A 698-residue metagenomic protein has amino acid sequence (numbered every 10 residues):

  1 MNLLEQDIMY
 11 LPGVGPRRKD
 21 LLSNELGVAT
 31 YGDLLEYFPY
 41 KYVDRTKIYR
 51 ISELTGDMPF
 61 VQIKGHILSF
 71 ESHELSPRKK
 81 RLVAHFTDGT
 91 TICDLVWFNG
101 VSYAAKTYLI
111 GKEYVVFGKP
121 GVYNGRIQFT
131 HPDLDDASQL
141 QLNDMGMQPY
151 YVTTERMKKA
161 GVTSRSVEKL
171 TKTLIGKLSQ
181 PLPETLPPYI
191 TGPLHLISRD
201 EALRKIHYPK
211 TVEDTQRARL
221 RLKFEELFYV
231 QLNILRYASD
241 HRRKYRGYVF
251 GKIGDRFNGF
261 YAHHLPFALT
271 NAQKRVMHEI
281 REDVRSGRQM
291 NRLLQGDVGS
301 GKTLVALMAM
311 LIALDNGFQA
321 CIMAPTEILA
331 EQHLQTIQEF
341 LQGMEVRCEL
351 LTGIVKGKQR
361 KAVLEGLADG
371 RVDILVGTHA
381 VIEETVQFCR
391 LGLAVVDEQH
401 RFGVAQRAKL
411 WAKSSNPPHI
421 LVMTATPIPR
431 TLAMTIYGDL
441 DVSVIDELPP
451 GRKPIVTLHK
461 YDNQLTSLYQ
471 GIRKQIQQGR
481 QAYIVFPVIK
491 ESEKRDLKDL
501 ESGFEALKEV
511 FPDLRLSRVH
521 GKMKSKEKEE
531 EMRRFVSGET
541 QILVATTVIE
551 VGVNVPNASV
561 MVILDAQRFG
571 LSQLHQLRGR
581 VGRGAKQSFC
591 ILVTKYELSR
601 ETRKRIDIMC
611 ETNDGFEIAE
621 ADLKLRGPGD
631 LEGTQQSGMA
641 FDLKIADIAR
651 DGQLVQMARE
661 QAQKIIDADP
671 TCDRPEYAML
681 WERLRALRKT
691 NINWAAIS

Functional and structural regions predicted by a protein language model:
M1-P12, N24, V230, D240: Long, highly charged, low-complexity intrinsically disordered interaction regions that mediate electrostatic DNA/RNA
Y37-I67: OB-fold nucleic-acid-binding modules
H73-H264: Upstream accessory/linker segments immediately N-terminal to the RecA-like ATPase cores of bacterial MutS and a subset
F267-M277: N-terminal pre-Walker A segment at the start of P-loop NTPase domains
R275-H278, Q289-D607, T671: Inter-lobe coupling/hinge segments of SF2-like helicase ATPases
D513, M532-I542, I549-P556, M561-L564 (+4 more regions): Accessory helical-bundle/CTD segments and flexible terminal tails appended to RecA-like ATPase motors
